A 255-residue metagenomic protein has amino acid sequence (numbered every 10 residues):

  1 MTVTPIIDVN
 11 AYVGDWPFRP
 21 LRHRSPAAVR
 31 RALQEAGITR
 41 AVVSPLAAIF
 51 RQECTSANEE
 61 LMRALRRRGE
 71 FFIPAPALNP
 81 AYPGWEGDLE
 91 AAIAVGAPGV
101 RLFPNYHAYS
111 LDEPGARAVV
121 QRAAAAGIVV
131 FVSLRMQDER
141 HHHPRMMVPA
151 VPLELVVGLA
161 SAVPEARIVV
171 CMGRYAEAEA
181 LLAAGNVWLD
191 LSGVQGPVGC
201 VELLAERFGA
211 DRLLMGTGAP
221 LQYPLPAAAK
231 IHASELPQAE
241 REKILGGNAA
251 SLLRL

Functional and structural regions predicted by a protein language model:
M1-R22, N58-A77: Mobile, glycine- and charge-enriched loop segments and immediately flanking short secondary-structure elements within
M1-Y12, R22-R40, A210-R212, L225-L255: Mid-to-C-terminal alpha-helical segments outside catalytic/metal-binding sites
P5-I7, Q34-E35, A92, V119 (+2 more regions): A generic "structured core" feature
N10, L33, L61, L65 (+8 more regions): Conserved, mostly hydrophobic/aromatic
Y12-W16, L46-A47, A77-A81, F103-H107 (+4 more regions): Active-site beta-loop-alpha junctions enriched in small/polar residues
H23-A27, T55-N58, Y82-E86, E113 (+3 more regions): Structural motif corresponding to alpha-helix initiation and N-cap regions
T39-R40, Q52-Q137: Active-site gating/metal-coordination segments in enzymes
P98-G99, D112-L214: Catalytic pocket-lining loop regions of alpha/beta-barrel enzymes, especially the amidohydrolase/enolase/GH5 lineages
